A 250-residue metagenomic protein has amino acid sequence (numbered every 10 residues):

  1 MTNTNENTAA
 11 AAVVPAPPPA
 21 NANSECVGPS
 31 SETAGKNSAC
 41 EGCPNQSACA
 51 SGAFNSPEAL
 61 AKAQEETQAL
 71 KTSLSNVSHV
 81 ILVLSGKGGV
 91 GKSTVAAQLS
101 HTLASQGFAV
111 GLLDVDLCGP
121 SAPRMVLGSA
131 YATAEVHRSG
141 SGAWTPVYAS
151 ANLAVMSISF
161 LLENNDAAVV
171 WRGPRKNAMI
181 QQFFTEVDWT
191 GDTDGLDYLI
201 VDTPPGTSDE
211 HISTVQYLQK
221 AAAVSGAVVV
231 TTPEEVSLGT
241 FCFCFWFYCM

Functional and structural regions predicted by a protein language model:
M1-K87: Extreme N-terminal, non-catalytic leader segments that precede Walker-type/kinase nucleotide-binding cores
E41, L153-A154, D197, S225: Conserved acidic residues
Q46, V80, Q106, M125-S129 (+5 more regions): Conserved, well-folded catalytic cores of nucleic-acid-processing and energy-transducing macromolecular machines
L74, G119, G173-Q181, S208-H211 (+1 more regions): Amphipathic alpha-helical transducer elements in NTP-driven molecular machines
L74, H79-L117, F241, F245: Walker A/P-loop phosphate-binding motif and the immediately C-terminal alpha-helix
G88, V115-C118, F160-L161, P204-G206 (+1 more regions): Short, ordered loop/turn segments at secondary-structure junctions
A109-G111, V115-D166, V170-W171, N177 (+2 more regions): Phosphate-binding loop that captures ATP/GTP phosphates
T193-M250: Conserved catalytic-core segment of NTP-binding enzymes
